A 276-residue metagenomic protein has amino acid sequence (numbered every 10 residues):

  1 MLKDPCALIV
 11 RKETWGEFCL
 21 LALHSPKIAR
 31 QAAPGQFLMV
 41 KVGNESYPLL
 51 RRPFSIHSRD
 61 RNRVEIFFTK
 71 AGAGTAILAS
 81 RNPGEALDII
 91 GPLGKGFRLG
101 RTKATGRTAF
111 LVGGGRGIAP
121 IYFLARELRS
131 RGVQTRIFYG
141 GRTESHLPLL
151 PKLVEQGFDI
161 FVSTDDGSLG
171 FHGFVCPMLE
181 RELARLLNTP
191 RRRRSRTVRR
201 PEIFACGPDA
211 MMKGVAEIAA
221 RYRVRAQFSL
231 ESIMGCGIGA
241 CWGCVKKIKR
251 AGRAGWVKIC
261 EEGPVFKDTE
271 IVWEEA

Functional and structural regions predicted by a protein language model:
L2-E85: Ferredoxin-reductase
R11, S58, V162-T164, F228 (+1 more regions): Structural signal for conserved beta-strand scaffold positions within catalytic alpha/beta enzyme cores
A73-R191, T197-I233: FNR/FR-type flavoprotein reductase catalytic core
D209-A210, E231-P264: Local cysteine-cluster metal-coordination motifs and their immediate loop/turn environment, predominantly Fe-S cluster
K258-A276: Short microdomains enriched in Cys/His and/or Lys/Arg
